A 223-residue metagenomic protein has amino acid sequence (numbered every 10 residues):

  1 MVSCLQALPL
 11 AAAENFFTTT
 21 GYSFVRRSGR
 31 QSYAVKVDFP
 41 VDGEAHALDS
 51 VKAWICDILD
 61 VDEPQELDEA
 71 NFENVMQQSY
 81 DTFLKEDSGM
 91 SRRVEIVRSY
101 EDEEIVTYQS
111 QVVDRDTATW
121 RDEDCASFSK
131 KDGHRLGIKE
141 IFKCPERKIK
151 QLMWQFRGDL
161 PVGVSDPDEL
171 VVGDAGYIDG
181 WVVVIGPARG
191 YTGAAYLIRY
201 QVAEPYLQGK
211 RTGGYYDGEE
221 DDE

Functional and structural regions predicted by a protein language model:
V2-L10: C-terminal segment of classical bacterial N-terminal signal peptides
A12-E223: Compositionally biased intrinsically disordered regions enriched in Thr/Gly
